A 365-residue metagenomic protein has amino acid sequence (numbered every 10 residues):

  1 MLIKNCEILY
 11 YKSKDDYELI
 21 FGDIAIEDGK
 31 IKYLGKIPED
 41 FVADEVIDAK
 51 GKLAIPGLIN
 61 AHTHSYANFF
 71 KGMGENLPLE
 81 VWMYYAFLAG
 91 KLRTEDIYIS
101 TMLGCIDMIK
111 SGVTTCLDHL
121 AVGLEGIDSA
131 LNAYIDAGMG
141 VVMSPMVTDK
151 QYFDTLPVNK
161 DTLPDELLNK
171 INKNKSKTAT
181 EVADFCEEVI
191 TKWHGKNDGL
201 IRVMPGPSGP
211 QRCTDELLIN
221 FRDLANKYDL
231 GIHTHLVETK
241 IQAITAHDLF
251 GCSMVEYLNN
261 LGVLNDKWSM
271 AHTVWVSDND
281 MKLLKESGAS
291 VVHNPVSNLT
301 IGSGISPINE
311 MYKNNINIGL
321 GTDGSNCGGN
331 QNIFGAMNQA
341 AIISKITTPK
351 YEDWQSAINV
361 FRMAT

Functional and structural regions predicted by a protein language model:
M1-F41, K52-L53: N-terminal metal-binding scaffold of metallo-dependent hydrolase/deaminase domains
M1-K4, E39-V81, M102, I106-K110: Replace "His-x-His-based motif
N5-Y11, T101-M108, S290, N298-T300 (+1 more regions): C-terminal helical cap
C6, I24, G29, G51 (+11 more regions): Divalent metal-coordination and catalytic microenvironments
F69-I99, K150-S176, K240-N265, S287-S290 (+1 more regions): Active-site gating loops and adjacent loop-to-helix segments of metal-dependent hydrolytic enzymes
K71-G140, E181-D198: Alpha-helical scaffold segments that flank or form the walls of functional sites
L131-A271: Metal-coordinating catalytic core of metallo-dependent amide/deamination hydrolases
N260-K267, N309-T365: His/Asp/Glu-enriched, well-ordered alpha-helical/loop segment that forms or immediately abuts the divalent-metal
